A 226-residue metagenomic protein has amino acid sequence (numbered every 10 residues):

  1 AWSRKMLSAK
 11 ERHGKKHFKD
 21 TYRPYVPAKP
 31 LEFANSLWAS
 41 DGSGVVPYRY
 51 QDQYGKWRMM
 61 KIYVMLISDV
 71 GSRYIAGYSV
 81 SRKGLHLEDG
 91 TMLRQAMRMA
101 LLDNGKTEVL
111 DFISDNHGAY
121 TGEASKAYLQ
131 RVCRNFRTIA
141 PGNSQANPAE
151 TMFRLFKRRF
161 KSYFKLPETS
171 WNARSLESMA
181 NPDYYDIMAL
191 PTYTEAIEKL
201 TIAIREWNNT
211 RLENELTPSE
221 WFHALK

Functional and structural regions predicted by a protein language model:
W2-L66, Y74, T91-Q95, M99 (+1 more regions): Mobile-element integrase/transposase regions, centering on the N-terminal DNA-binding/Zn-coordinating module
G42-V46, S68-S72, R82, N116-G118 (+1 more regions): Short, flexible loop/turn elements at secondary-structure junctions
D69-G77, V132-C133: Glycine-rich, often proline-containing surface loops adjacent to acidic residues and nearby aromatics that form
I75-S81, V109, T138: Glycine- and acidic
V80-E88: A short acidic/small-residue loop/turn micro-motif
D89-M92, K199: Short amphipathic alpha-helical segments
A100-D103, R159: Conserved short hydrophobic interaction patches
E108-L110, S114-K226: Globin-like tetrapyrrole-binding proteins
